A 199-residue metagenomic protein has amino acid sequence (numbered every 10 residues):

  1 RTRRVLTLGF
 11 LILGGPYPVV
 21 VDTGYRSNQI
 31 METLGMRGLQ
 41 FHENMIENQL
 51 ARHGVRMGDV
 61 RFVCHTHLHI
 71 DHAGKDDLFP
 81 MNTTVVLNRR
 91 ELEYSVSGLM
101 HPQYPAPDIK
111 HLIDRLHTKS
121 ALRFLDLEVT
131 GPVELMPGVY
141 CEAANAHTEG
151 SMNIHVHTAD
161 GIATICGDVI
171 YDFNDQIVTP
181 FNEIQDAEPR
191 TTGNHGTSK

Functional and structural regions predicted by a protein language model:
R1-N48, N153-G167: Conserved beta-strand hairpin/beta-sheet module of binuclear metal-dependent hydrolase folds, prominently
G9-L13, L127-A159: Core dinuclear metal-dependent hydrolase active-site scaffold
T23-Y25, L68, R90-E91, A146-T148 (+1 more regions): Active-site metal-binding loops of divalent metal-dependent hydrolases
N28, L68-G74, G131, T148-M152 (+1 more regions): Active-site environment of divalent metal-dependent phosphoester hydrolases
I30-L34, G98, Q176-T179: Short acidic, glycine/proline-rich loop/turn micro-motifs
M36-L87: Active-site metal-binding motif and surrounding structural segment of the metallo-beta-lactamase
L39-N48, D160-K199: Cap/insert and terminal regions of metallo-dependent hydrolase folds
F41-V55, D59, R89-A143, R190-K199: Metallo-beta-lactamase
